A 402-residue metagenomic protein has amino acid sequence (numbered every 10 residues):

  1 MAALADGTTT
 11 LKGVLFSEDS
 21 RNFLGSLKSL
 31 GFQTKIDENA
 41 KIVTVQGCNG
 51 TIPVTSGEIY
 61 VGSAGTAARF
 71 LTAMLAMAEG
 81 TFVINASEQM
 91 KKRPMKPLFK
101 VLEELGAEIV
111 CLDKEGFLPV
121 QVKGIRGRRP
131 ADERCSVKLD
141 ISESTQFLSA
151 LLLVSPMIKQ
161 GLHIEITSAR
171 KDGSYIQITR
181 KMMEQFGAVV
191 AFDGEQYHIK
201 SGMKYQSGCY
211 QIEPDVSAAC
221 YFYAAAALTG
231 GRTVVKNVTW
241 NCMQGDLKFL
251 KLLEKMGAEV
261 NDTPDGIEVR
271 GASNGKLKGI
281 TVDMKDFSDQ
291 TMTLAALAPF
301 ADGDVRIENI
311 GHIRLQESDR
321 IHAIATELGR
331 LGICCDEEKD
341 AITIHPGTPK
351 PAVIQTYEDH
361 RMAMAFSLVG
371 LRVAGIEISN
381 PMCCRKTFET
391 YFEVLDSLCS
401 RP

Functional and structural regions predicted by a protein language model:
M1-P402: Structural preference for solvent-exposed beta-strand-turn elements and adjacent flexible terminal/loop segments within
